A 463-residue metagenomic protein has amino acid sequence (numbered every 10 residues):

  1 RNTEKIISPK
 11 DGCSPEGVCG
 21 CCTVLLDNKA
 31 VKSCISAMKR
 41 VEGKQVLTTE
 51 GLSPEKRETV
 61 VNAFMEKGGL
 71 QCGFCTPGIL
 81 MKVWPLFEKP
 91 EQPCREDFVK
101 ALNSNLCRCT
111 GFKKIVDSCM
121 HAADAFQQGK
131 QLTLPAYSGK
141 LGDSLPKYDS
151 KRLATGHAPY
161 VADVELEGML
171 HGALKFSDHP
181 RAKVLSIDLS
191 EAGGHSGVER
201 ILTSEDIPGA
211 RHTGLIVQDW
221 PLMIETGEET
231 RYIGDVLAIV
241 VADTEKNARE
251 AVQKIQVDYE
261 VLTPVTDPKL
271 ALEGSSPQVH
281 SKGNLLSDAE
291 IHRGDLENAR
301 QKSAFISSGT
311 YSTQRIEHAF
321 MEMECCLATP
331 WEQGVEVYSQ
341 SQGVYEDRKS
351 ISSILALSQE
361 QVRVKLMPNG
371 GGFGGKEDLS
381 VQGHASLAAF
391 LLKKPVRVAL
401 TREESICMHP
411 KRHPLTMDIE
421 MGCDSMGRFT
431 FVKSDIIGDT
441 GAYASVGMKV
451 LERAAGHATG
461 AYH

Functional and structural regions predicted by a protein language model:
R1-A136: Signature of N-terminal electron-transfer/Fe-S-associated modules in redox systems
G12-S14, E96-N103, S204, V337 (+4 more regions): Beta-strand segments within the central parallel beta-sheet cores of soluble alpha/beta enzyme folds
V24, R152, A158, A162 (+5 more regions): Short beta-strand elements
S33, M38-G73, N247-L270, A289 (+4 more regions): Gly/Pro-rich active-site capping loops and adjacent beta-alpha segments that organize cofactor/substrate pockets
I79, E88, A173-S204, I239-D258 (+2 more regions): Alpha-helical support elements that line or immediately flank enzyme active sites and cofactor-binding pockets
C119-M120, Q218-A248, F373-G422: Glycine-rich and small/hydrophobic secondary-structure elements
A123-D288, I306, L391, V446 (+1 more regions): Flexible, low-hydrophobicity surface segments
E273-L355: Helix-loop-helix junctions that connect adjacent transmembrane helices in secondary transporters/permeases, recognized
